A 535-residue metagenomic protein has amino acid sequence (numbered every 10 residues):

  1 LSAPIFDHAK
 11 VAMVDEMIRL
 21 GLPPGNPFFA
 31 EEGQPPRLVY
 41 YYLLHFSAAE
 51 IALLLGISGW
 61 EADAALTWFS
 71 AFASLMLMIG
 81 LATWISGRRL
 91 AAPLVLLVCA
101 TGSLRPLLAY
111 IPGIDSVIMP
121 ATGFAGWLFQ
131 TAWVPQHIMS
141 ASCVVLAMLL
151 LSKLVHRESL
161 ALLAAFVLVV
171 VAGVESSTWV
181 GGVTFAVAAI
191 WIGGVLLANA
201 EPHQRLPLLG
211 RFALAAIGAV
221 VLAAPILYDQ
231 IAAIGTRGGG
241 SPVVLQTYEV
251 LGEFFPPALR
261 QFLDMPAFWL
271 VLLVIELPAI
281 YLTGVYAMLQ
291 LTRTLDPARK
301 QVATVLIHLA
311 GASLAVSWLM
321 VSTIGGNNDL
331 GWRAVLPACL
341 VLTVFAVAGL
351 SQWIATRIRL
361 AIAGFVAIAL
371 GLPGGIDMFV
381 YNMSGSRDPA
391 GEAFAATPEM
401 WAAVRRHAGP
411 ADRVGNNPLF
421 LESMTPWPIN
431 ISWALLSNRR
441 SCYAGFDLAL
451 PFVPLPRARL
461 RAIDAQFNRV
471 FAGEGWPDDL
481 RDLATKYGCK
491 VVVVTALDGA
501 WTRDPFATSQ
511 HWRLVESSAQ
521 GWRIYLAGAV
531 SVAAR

Functional and structural regions predicted by a protein language model:
L1-C143, G182, R387-G391, L419: Active-site lumenal/periplasmic loops and adjacent helix-entry segments of GT-C-fold, multi-pass membrane
W68-A71, H137, G182-T184, N327-W353: Hydrophobic/aromatic-rich transmembrane helices and adjacent perimembrane loops
V95, L168, P202-D229, G364-L370: Hydrophobic alpha-helical membrane-interfacial segments at the cytosolic entry of transmembrane helices
F129, L150, L162-G181, A189: Membrane-interface alpha helices of multi-pass inner-membrane proteins
L146-K153, A188-N199, V271-K300: Hydrophobic, aromatic-rich transmembrane alpha-helices and their immediate juxtamembrane boundary segments
H156, L160, V183-I217: Perimembrane helix-loop-helix junctions
L162-V170, V187, F212-A216, T294-V321 (+2 more regions): Transmembrane alpha-helix segments characteristic of polytopic inner-membrane glycan-assembly/cell-envelope
I354-R535: Extracytoplasmic
